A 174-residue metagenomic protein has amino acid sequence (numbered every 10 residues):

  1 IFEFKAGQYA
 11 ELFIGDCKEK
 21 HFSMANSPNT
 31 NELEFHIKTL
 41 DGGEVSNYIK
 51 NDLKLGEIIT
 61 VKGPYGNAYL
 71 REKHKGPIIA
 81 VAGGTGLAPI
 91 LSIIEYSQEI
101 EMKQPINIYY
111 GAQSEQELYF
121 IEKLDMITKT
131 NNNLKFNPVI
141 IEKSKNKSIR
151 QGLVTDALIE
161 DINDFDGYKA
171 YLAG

Functional and structural regions predicted by a protein language model:
I1-E57, A112-S114, V139-K143: Ferredoxin-reductase
M24, L91-E99: Histidine-anchored nucleotide/phosphate-binding helix
G43, T60-P64, Q151-D156: Short gly/ser/thr-rich secondary-structure transition/capping motifs
G63-K75: A short, basic/flexible loop-to-alpha-helix module at the beginning of a structural domain
K75, Y96-I106: Conserved S-adenosyl-L-methionine
I78-I93: A phosphate-binding catalytic loop at a beta-strand-loop-alpha-helix junction that coordinates phosphoryl groups
P105-G174: Reductase modules of NAD(P)H-dependent flavoproteins
